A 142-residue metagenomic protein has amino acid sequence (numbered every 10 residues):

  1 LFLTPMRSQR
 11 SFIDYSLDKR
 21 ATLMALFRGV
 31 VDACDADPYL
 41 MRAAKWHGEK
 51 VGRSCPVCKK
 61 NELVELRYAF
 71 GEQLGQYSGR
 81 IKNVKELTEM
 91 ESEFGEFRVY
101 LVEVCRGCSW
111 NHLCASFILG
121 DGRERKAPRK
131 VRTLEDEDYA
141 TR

Functional and structural regions predicted by a protein language model:
L1-G95, N111-R142: N-terminal pre-domain and mature-chain start segments
F97-G107: Elongated alpha-helical scaffolds
